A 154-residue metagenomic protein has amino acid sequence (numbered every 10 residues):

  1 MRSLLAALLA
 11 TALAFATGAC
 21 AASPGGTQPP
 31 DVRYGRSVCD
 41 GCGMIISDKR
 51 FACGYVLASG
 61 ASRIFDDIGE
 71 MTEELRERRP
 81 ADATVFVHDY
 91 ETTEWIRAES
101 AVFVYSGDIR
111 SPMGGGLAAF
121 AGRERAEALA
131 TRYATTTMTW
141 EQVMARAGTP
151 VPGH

Functional and structural regions predicted by a protein language model:
M1-L8: Bacterial N-terminal signal peptides that target proteins for export
A16-A19: C-terminal motif of bacterial Sec signal peptides marking the signal peptidase cleavage site
A21-S23: Bacterial signal peptide processing site
Q28-G35: Short, flexible, mixed-charge glycine/proline-rich loop motifs that serve as phosphate/nucleic-acid-contacting
G35-T72: Post-signal-peptide N-terminal segment of Sec-exported extracytoplasmic proteins
G43-I46, L75-R79, A130-Y133, T137: Sec/Tat-exported extracytoplasmic proteins
I64-I96: Mature extracytoplasmic domains of secretory-pathway proteins
A83-H154: Thiol/selenol-based redox catalytic cores and closely related redox-interacting motifs
